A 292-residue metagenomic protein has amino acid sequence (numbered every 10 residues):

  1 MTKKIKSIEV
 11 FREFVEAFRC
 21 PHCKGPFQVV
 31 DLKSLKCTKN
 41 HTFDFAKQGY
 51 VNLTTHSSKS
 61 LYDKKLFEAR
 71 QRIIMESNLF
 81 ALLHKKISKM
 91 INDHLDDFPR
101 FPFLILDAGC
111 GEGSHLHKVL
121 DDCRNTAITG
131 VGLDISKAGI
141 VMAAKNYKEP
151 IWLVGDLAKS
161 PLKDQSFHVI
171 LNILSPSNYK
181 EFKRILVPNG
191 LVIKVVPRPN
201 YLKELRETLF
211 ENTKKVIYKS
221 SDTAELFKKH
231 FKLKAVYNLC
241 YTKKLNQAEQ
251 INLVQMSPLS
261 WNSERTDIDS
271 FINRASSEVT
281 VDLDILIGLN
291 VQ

Functional and structural regions predicted by a protein language model:
T2-S60: N-terminal auxiliary segments of SAM/dcSAM-dependent transferases
I8, K59-K86: Class I SAM-dependent methyltransferase Rossmann-like catalytic core, especially the SAM/SAH-binding loop
F14-E16, L239-Q292: Conserved Class I S-adenosyl-L-methionine
N78-R100: Conserved alpha-helix/loop element of class I SAM-dependent methyltransferases that forms part of the SAM/SAH-binding
L104-D107, G111-K159: Class I SAM-dependent methyltransferase SAM/SAH-binding core
A158-V169: A short acidic, Gly/Pro-enriched loop at the edge of an enzyme's catalytic core that lines a small-molecule cofactor
L186-V187: Helix-to-beta-strand junctions that scaffold the AdoMet/dcAdoMet cofactor pocket in Class I SAM-dependent enzymes
G190-P199: Conserved beta-strand signature within the Rossmann-like core of class I S-adenosyl-L-methionine
